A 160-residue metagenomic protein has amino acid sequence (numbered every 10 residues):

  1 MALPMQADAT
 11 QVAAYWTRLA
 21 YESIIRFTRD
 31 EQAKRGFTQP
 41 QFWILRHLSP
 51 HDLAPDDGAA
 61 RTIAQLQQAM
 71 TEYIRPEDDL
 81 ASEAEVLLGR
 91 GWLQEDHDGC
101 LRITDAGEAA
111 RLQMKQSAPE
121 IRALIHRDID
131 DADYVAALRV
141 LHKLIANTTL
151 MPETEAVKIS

Functional and structural regions predicted by a protein language model:
M1-F42: N-terminal leader segment of winged-helix/HTH proteins
M1-M5, A54-R61, Q65, V135 (+1 more regions): C-terminal regulatory/oligomerization modules of transcriptional regulators
L3-T10, D98-T104, V157-S160: Membrane-interacting alpha-helical segments
Y15, L19, W43, H47 (+4 more regions): Amphipathic alpha-helical interaction segments
A20, I24, A110, M114-I129 (+1 more regions): Alpha-helical linker/hinge and terminal dimerization helices associated with HTH transcriptional regulators
F27-L80, A84: N-terminal helix-turn-helix DNA-binding core of bacterial DNA-binding proteins
I44-H47, H51, A106, Q113 (+2 more regions): Solvent-exposed, amphipathic alpha-helical segments
S82-R139: Charged, amphipathic alpha-helical coiled-coil/dimerization segments
